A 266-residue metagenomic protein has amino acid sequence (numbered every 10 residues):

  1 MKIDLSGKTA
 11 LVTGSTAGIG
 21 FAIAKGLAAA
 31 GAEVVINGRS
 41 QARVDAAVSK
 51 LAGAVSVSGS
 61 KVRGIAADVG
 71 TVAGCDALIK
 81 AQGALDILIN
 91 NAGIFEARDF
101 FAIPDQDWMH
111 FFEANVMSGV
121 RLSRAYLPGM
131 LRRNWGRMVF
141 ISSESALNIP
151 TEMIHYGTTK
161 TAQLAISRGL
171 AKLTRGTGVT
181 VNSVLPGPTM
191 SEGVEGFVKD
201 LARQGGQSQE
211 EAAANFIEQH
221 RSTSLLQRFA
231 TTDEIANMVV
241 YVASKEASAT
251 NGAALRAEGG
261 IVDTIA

Functional and structural regions predicted by a protein language model:
M1-S6, N148, V239-V240, N251-A266: Short C-terminal tail/terminal secondary-structure segment of NAD(P)H-dependent dehydrogenase/reductase domains
T9, T16-A17: Conserved glycine-rich cofactor-binding loop
C75, D99-F100, D107-F112, H220: Substrate-binding pocket helix/loop in short-chain dehydrogenase/reductase
S123, T159, S167: Active-site helix of classical SDR
P128, K172-L173: Alpha-helical segment proximal to the catalytic Tyr-Lys
S143: Residue(s) in the substrate-gating loop at a strand-loop-helix junction that position the organic substrate next
R175, T180, T250-G252: Short, small/polar-rich loop/turn modules that mediate ligand/substrate recognition or access, typified
